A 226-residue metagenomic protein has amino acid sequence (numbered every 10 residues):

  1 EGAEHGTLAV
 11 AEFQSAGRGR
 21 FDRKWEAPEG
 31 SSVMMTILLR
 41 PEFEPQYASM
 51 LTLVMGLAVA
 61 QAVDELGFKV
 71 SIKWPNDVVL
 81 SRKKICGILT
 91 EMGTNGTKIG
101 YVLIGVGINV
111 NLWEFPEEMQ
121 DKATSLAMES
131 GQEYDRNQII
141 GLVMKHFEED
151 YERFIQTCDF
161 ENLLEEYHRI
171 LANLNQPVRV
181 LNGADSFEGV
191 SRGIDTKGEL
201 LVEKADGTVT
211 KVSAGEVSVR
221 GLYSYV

Functional and structural regions predicted by a protein language model:
E1-Q61, C86, Y134, V209-T210 (+1 more regions): N-terminal lobe of the biotin/lipoate ligase/transferase fold
A11, V70-W74: General beta-strand structural signal in soluble alpha/beta enzymes
L53-V70, L80-V226: Long, positively charged amphipathic alpha-helical accessory segments at protein N-termini or as interdomain linkers
D77: Conserved active-site carboxylates
